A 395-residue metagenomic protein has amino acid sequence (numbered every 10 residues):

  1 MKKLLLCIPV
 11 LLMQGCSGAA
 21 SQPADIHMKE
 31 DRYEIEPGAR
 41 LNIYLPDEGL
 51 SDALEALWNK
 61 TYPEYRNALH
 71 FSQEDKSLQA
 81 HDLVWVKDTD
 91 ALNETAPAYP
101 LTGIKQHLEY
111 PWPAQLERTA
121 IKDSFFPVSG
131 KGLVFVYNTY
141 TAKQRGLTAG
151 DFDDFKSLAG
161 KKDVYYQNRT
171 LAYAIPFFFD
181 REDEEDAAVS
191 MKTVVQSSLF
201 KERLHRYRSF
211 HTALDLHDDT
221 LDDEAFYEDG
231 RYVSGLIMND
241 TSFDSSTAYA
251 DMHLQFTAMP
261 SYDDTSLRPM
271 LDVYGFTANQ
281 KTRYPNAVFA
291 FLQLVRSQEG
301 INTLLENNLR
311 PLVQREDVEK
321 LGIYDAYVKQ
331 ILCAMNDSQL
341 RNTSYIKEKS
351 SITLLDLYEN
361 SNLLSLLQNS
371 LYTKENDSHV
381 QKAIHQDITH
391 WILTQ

Functional and structural regions predicted by a protein language model:
L4, V10, C16-A91, T303 (+1 more regions): Conserved N-terminal structural module of periplasmic/extracytoplasmic solute-binding proteins
P63-P113, R145, F226, V233-S234: Extracytoplasmic "Venus flytrap"/periplasmic binding protein-like
W85-Y137, Q255-P260: Hinge/lid segment of periplasmic solute-binding proteins
T102-P111, E182-E202, S261-R268: Short, solvent-exposed loop/beta-turn-alpha elements that line the ligand-binding surface or hinge of extracytoplasmic
S124-V128, L133, D154-L199, G230-Y232: Extracytoplasmic/periplasmic solute-binding protein
V189-L221, T247: Glycine-centered hinge/linker elements that transmit conformational signals in sensory and ligand-binding systems
A248-L312, E316: Extracytoplasmic/periplasmic substrate-recognition and gating elements
N307-P311, Y327-Q395: C-terminal capping/gating helix-and-loop segments adjacent to ligand/active sites or protein-protein/ligand interfaces
